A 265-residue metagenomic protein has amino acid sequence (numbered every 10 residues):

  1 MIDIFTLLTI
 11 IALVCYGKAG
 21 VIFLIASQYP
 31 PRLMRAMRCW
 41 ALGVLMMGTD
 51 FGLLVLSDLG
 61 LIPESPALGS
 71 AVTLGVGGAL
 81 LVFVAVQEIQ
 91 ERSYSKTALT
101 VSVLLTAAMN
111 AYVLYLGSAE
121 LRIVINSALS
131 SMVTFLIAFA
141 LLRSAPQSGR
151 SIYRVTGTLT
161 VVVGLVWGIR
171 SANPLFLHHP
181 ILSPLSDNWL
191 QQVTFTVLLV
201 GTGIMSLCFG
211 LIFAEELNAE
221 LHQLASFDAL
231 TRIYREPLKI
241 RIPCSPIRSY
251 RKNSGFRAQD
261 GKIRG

Functional and structural regions predicted by a protein language model:
M1-K18: Hydrophobic transmembrane alpha-helical segments in integral membrane proteins
G17-M37, T49-L185, Q192, T202 (+2 more regions): Juxtamembrane segments at transmembrane-helix boundaries in multi-pass signal-transduction membrane proteins
L190-F195, Y234: Membrane-interface transmembrane-helix boundary segments in multi-pass integral membrane proteins
H222-R241: Conserved nucleotide-binding and Mg2+-coordinating catalytic segments in signaling enzymes
I242-G265: Active-site-proximal structural segments of metal-dependent nucleotidyl cyclase/transferase enzymes
